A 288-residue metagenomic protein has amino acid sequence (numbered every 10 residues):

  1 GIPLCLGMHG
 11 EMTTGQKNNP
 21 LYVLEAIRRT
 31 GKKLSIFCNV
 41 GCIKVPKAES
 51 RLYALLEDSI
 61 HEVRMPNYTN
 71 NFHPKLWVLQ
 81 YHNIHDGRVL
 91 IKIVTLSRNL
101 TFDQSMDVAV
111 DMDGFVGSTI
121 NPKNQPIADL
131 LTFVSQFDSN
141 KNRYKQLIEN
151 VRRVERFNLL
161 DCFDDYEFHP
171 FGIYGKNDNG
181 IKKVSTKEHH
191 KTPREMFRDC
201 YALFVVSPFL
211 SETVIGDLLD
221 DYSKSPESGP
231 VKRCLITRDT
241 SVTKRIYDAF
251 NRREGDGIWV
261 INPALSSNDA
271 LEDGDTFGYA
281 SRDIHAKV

Functional and structural regions predicted by a protein language model:
G1-V288: PLD/PLD-like phosphodiesterase catalytic module centered on the HKD motif
